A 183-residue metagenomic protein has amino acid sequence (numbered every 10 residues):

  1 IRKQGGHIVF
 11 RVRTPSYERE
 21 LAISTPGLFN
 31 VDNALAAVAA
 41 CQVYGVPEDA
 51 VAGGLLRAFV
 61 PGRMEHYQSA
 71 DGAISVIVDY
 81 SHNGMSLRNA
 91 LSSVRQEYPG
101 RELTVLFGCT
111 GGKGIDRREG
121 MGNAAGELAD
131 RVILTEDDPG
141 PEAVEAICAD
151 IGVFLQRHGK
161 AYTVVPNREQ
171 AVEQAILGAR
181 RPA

Functional and structural regions predicted by a protein language model:
I1, G62, V144-I147: Short secondary-structure transition/capping segments
R2, A171, A179-A183: Short, intrinsically disordered, charge-balanced linker/junction segments flanking boundaries in proteins
Q4-G5, T14-R131, V153: Nucleotide phosphate-binding/pyrophosphate-handling subdomain across enzymes that bind or process nucleotide phosphates
F10-V12: Short beta-strand elements
M64, Y98, I176-A183: Short arginine-rich
G72, R101-E102, K160, R181-A183: Short coil/turn segments at beta-strand junctions that form active-site/ligand-binding loops
G122-G178: C-terminal helical cap/extension that packs against the catalytic core of soluble nucleotide-cofactor enzymes
